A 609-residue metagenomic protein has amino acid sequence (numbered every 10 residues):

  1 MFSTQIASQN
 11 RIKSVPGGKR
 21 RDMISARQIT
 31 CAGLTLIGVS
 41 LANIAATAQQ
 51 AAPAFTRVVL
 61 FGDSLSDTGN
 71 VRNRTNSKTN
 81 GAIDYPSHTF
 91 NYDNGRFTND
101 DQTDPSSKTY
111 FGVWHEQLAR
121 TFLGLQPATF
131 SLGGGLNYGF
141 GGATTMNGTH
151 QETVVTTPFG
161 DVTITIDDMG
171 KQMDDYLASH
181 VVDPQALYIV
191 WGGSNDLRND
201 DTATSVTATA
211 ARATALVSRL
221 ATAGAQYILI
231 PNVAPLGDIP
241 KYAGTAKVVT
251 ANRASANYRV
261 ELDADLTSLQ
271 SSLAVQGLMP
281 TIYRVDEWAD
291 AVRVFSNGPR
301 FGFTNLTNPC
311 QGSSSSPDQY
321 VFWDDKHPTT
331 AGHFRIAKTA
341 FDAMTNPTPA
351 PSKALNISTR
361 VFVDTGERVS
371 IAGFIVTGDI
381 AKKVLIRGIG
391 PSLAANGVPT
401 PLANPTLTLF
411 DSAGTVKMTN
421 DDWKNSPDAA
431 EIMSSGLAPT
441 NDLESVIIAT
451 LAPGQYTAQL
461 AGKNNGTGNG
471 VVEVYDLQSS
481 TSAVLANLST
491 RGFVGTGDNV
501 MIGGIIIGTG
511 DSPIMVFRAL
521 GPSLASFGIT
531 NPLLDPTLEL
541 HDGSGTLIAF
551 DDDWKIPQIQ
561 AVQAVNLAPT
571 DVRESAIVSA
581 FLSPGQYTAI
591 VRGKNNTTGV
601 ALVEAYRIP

Functional and structural regions predicted by a protein language model:
M1-R27: N-terminal secretory signal peptides that target proteins for export/translocation
F2, T35, A46-Q50, G503: Protease-domain processing segments flanking chymotrypsin-fold serine proteases, especially trypsin-like
A7, R11, I24, A46-A51 (+1 more regions): Enriched but not universal
G17-K19, S25, G38-V39, A46-P349: Conserved active-site regions of diverse hydrolases
C31-L41: Bacterial N-terminal signal peptides
A32, Q102, G160, A246 (+5 more regions): Generic preference for well-ordered secondary structure
L220, L229-P231, I239, T339 (+1 more regions): A sequence-level detector for low-complexity, Ser/Thr- and acidic-rich stretches
